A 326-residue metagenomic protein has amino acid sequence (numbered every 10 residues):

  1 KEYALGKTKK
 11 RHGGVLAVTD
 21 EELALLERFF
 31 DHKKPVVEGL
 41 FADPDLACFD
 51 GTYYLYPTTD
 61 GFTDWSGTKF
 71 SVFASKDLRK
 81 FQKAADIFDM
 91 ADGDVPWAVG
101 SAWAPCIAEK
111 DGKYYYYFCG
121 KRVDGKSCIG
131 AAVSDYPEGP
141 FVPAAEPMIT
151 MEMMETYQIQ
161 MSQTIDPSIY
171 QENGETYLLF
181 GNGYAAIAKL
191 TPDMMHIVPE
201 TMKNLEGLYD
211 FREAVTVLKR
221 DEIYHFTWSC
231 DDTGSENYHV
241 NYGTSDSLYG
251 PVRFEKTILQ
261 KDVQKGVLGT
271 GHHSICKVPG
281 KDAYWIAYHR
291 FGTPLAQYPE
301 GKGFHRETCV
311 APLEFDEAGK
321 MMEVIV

Functional and structural regions predicted by a protein language model:
K1-V326: Carbohydrate-active catalytic/glycan-binding domains of CAZyme proteins, especially the secreted or lumenal ectodomains
